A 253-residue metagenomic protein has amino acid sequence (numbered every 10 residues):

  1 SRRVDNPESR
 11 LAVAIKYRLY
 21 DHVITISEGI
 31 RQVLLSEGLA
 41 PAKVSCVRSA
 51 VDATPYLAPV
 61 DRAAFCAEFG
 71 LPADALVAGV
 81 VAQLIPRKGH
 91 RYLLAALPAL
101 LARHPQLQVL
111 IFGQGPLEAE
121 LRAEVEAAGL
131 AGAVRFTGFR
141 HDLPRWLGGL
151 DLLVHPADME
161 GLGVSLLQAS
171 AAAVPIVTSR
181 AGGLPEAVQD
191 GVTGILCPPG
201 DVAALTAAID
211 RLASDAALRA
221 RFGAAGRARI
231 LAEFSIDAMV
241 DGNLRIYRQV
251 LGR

Functional and structural regions predicted by a protein language model:
S1-H22, E37: A conserved, positively charged/aromatic
Y20-C46, V51-P55: A short, active-site helix/loop in glycosyltransferases that binds the activated sugar's phosphate group
L57-L71, G242: A short helix/loop element that forms part of the nucleotide-sugar donor recognition site in Leloir-type
A67, A204, R211, L218-E233 (+1 more regions): A short, well-ordered alpha-helix in the C-terminal region of glycosyltransferases
L76, V80-A99, P116-A123, V164 (+2 more regions): A conserved mid-protein helix/loop that constitutes part of the nucleotide-sugar donor-binding site
F139, D158: Aromatic "clamp/platform" in nucleotide-sugar-dependent glycosyltransferases that forms part of the donor/acceptor
P175-T178, V188: Short hydrophobic beta-strand element within catalytic cores of glycosyltransferases and related nucleotide-activated
D190-G191, I195-V202, R211-A217: Conserved acidic donor-binding segment of nucleotide-sugar-dependent glycosyltransferases
